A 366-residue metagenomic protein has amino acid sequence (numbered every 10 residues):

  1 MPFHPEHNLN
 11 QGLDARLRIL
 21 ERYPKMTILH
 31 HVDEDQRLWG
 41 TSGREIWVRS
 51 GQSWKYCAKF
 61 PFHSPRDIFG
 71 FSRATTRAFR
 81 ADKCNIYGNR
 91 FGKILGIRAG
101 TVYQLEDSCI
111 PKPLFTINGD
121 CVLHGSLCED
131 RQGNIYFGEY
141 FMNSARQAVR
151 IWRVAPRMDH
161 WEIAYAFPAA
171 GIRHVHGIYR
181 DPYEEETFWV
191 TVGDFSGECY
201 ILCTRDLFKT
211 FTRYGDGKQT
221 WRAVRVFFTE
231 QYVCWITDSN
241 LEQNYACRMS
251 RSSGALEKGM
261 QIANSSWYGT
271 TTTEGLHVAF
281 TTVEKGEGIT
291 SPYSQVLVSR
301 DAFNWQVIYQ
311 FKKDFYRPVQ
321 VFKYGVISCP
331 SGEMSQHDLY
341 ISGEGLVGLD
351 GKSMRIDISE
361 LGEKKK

Functional and structural regions predicted by a protein language model:
R18-E21, Y56-A58, I68-R77, P111-I117 (+4 more regions): A short beta-strand motif characteristic of beta-propeller blades
R22-D35, P65-N89, G119-D130, I172-Y179 (+3 more regions): Repeated scaffold domains used in trafficking and secretory/extracellular systems, primarily beta-propellers
Q36-L38, F91-L95, G133-F137, E184-V190 (+3 more regions): Entry beta-strands of beta-propeller and related beta-repeat scaffolds
R44-V48, G100-L105, S144-W152, S196-C203 (+3 more regions): Structural motif
S50-Q52, E106-C109, A155-D159, R205-K209 (+2 more regions): Short loop/turn segments that connect beta-strands within beta-propeller blades
Y103, D107-Q132, G138, E162-F167: Asp-box/WD-like beta-propeller blade repeats and closely related beta-sheet repeat scaffolds
T229-N244, G259-Y316, V321-Y324: Loop/turn-rich, solvent-exposed surfaces of beta-rich toroidal or solenoidal domains
F322-K366: Blade-level signature of beta-propeller repeat domains, shared across WD40, Kelch, NHL, RCC1 and BNR/Asp-box propellers
